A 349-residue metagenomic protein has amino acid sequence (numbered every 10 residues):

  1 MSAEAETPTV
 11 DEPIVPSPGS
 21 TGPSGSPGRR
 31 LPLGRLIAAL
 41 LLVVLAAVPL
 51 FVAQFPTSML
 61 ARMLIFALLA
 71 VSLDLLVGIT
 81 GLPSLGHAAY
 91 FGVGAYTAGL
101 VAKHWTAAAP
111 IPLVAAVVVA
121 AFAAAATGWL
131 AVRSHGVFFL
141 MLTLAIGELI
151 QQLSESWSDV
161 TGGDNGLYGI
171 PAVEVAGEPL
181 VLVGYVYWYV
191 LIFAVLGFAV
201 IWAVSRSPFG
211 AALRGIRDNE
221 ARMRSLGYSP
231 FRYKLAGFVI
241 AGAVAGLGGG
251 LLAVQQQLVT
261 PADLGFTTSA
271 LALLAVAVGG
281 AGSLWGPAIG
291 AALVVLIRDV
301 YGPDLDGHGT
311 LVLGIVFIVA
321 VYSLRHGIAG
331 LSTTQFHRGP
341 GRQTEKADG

Functional and structural regions predicted by a protein language model:
M1-V44, G166, D218-E220, R224-Y233 (+1 more regions): Cytosolic-side transmembrane-helix boundaries in multi-pass membrane proteins
S2, T7-T9, V181-T260: Helix-loop-helix "hairpin" substructures at the membrane interface of multi-pass membrane proteins
R35-A39, M59-L60, L64, A89-G92 (+8 more regions): Hydrophobic alpha-helical transmembrane segments
A39-A47, A67-L68, S72, V93 (+15 more regions): Generic alpha-helical transmembrane segments of integral inner-membrane proteins, especially permease/transport modules
P49-K103, W129-F139, R214-I216, E220-R224 (+1 more regions): Single transmembrane alpha-helix segments in multi-pass membrane proteins
A88, L113, A124, K234-S323 (+1 more regions): Transmembrane alpha-helical segments in multi-pass inner-membrane proteins
W105-E148, I289-G290: Alpha-helical transmembrane segments within multi-pass membrane transporters and channels
I146-L180, G210, D306, G327-T333: Extracellular/periplasmic helix-loop junction at the C-terminal end of a transmembrane helix in multi-pass membrane
